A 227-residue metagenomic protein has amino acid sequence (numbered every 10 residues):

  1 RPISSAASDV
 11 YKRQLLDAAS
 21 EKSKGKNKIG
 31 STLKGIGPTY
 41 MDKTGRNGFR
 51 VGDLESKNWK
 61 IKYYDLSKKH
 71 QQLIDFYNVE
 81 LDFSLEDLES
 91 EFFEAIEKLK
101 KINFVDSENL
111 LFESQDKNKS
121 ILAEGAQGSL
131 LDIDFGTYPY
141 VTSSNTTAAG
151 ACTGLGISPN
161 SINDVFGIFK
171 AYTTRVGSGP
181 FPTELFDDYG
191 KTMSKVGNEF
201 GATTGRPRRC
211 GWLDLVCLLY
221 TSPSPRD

Functional and structural regions predicted by a protein language model:
R1-A7, Y11, Y220-D227: Single conserved hydrophobic/aromatic residue that forms the stacking wall/gate of nucleotide- or nucleobase-binding
S5-N109, I121: Internal alpha/beta core interface subdomains
S8, A126-S129, F135-G136, Y172-T173 (+2 more regions): Short, glycine-/Ser/Thr-/acidic-enriched flexible segments
K12-D17, T44-R46, D132-G136, V141-S143 (+1 more regions): Short acidic, glycine/serine/threonine-rich loops at helix termini
D53, S129, G136, A151-G154: Active-site loop-to-helix "anion-binding N-cap" substructures in soluble metabolic enzymes
I102-N145: Acidic catalytic cores of enzymes that act on phosphate-bearing nucleotides/polynucleotides
G154-S222: A glycine- and small/hydrophobic-rich beta-loop-beta segment that serves as a flexible "lid/hinge" or phosphate-binding
